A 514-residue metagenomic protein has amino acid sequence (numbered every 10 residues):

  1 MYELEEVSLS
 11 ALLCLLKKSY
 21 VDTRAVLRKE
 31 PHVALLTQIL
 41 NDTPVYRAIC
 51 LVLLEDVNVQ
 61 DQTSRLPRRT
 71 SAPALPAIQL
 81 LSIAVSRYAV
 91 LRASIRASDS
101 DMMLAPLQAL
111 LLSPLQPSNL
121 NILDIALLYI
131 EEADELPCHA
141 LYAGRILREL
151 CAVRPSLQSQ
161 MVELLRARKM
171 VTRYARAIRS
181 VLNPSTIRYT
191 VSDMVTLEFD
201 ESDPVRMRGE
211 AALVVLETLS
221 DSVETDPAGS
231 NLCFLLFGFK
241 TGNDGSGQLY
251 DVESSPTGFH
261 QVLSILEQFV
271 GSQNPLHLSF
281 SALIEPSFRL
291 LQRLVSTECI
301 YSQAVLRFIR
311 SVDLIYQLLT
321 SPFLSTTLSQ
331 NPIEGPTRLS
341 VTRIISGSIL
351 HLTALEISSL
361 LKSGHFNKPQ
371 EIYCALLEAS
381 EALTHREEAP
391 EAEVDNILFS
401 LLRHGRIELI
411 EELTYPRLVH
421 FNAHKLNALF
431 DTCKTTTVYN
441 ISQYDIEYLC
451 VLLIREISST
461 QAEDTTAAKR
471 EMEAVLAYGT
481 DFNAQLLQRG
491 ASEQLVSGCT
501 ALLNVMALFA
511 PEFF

Functional and structural regions predicted by a protein language model:
M1-F514: Extended alpha-helical scaffold regions
